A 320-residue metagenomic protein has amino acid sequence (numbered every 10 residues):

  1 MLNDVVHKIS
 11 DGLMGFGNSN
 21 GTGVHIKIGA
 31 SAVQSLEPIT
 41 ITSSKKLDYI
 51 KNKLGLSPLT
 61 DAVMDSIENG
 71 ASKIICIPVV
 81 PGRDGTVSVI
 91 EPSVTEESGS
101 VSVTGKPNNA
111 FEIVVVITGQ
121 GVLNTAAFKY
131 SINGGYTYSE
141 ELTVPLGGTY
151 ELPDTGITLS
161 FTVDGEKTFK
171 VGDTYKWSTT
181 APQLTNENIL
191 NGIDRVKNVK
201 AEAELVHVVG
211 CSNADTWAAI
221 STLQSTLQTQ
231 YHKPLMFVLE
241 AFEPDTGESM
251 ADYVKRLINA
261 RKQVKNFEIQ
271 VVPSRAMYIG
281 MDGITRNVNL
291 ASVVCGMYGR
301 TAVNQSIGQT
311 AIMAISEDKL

Functional and structural regions predicted by a protein language model:
M1-E112: Extended assembly-interface regions of large multimeric machines
N18-S19, P107-N109, V122, N198-E202 (+1 more regions): Solvent-exposed loop and beta-edge segments used for protein-protein assembly and interaction
I26-S31, I39-T42, E68, V79 (+2 more regions): A glycine- and small-residue-enriched flexible loop/hinge signal that marks low-structured segments
A30-S31, K45, V80, G119-G121 (+3 more regions): A broadly conserved detector of short glycine/acidic/proline-rich loop/turn motifs that flank catalytic sites and bind
S43-K46, I113-V115, G172, V206: Short low-polarity hydrophobic stretches
L59-M64, S160-T162, N186-N198: Short, charged beta->alpha transition segments
S72-R83, V171-N188, E204, V208: Acidic/glycine-enriched edge-of-secondary-structure segments
D84-T180: Extended, beta-strand-rich, solvent-exposed assembly scaffolds of outer structural proteins
